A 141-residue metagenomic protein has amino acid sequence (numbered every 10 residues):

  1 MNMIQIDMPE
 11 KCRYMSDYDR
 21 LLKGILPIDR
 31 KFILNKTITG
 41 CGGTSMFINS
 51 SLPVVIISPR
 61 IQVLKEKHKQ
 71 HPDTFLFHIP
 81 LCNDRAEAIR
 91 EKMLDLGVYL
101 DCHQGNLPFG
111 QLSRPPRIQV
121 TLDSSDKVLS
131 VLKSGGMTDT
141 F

Functional and structural regions predicted by a protein language model:
M1-M3, D7-C12, I38-T39, M46 (+1 more regions): Non-catalytic interaction surface on structured domains
M3-R30: Pre-Walker A adenine-sensing motif
L22-K23, T44-I48, F109-G110, L129-L132: Short amphipathic alpha-helical segments and helix-helix/interface helices
N35: Hydrophobic anchor at the beta1->P-loop junction of P-loop NTPases
T39, G43-E87: Conserved Walker A/P-loop ATP-binding site and its immediately adjacent core in helicase/helicase-like ATPase domains
D73-G135: Inter-Walker segment of RecA-like/P-loop motor cores
D139-F141: Conserved P-loop NTPase "ATPase switch" module shared by AAA+ and STAND
